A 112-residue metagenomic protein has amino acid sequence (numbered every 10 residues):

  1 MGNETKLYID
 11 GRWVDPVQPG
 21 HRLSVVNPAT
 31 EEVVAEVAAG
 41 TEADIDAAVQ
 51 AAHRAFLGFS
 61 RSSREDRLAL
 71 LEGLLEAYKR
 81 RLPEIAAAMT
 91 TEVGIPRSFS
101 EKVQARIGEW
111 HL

Functional and structural regions predicted by a protein language model:
M1-E36, A69, G73: Terminal low-complexity tails and localization/encapsulation signals of metabolic enzymes
V34-L112: Glycine-rich loop-to-alpha-helix module at the N-terminal edge of alpha/beta enzyme cores
